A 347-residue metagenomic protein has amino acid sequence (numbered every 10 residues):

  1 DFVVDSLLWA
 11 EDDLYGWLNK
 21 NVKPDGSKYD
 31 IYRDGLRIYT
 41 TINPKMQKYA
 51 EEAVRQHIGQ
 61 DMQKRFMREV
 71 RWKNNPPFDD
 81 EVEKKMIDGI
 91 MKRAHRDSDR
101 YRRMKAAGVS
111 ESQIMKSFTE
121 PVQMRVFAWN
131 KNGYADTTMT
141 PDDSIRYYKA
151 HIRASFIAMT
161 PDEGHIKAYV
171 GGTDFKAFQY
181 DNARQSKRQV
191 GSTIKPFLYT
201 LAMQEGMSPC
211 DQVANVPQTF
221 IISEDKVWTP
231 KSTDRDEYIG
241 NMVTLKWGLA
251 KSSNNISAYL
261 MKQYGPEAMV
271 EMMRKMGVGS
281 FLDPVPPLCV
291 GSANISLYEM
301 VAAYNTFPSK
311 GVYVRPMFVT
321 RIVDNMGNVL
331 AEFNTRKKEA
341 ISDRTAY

Functional and structural regions predicted by a protein language model:
D1-K226, S232-D234, C289-R315, T320-Y347: Extended, non-catalytic substrate-recognition/exosite surfaces adjacent to catalytic cores, especially in enzymes
L36-R37, V243, N255-Y259, L288: Positions in alpha-helical segments
E51-V54, L249, S257-M261, V270 (+1 more regions): Non-transmembrane alpha-helical segments in soluble domains of secreted/periplasmic/extracellular proteins
G59, Q63, N254-A258, P266-V270 (+1 more regions): Intrinsically disordered or highly flexible coil/loop and linker segments, enriched in small and charged/polar residues
H151-R153, V243, V285: Short coil/loop residues immediately preceding or within conserved phosphate-binding loops of NTP-utilizing enzyme
Q204-L245, A250-N254, M261-M269, K275 (+1 more regions): Active-site-proximal loop and beta-strand segments within enzyme catalytic domains
